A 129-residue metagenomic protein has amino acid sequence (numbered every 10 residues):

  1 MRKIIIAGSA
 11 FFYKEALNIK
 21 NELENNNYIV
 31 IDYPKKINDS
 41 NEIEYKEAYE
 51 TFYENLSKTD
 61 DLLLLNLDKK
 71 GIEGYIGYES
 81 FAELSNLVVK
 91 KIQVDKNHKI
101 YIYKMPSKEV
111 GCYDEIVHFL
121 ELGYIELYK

Functional and structural regions predicted by a protein language model:
M1-K129: Conserved catalytic or regulatory cores that recognize and/or transform ribose-phosphate-containing ligands
